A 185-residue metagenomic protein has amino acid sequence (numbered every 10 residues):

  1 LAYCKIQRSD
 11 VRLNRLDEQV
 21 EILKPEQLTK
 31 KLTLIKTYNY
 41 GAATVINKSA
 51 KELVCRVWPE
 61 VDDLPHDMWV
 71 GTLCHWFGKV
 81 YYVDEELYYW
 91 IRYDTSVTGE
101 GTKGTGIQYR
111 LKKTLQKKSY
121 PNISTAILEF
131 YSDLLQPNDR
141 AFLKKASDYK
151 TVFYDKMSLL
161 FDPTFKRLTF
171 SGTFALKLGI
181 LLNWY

Functional and structural regions predicted by a protein language model:
L1-L16: Conserved donor NDP-sugar-binding/catalytic core segment of glycosyltransferases
D17-E18, L176: A sequence-level detector of short linear motifs
E18, I22-K103: Conserved nucleotide-sugar donor-binding catalytic segment
L34, C55, P59-L64, W69 (+1 more regions): C-terminal subregions of glycosyltransferases and related glycan-biosynthesis enzymes
